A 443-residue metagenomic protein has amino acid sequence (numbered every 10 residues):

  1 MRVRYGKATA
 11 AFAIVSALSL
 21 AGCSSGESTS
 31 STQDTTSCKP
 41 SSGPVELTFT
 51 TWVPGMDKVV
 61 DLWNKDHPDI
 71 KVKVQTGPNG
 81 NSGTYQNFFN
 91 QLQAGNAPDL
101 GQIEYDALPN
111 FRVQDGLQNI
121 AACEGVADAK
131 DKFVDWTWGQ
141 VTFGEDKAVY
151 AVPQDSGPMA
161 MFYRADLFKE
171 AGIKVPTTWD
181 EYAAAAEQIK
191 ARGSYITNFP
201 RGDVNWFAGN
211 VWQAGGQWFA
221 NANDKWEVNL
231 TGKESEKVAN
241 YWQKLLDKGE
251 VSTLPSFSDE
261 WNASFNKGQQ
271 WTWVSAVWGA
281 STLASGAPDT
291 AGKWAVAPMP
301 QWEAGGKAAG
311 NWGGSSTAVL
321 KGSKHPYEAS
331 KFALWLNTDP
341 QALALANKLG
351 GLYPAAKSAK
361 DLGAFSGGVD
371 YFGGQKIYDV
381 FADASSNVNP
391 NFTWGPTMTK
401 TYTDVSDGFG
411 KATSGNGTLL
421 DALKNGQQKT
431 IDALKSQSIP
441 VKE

Functional and structural regions predicted by a protein language model:
K39, Q118-D135, Q217-K237, S285-D289 (+4 more regions): Short, solvent-exposed loop/beta-turn-alpha elements that line the ligand-binding surface or hinge of extracytoplasmic
L62-D135, E170-T177, S264, G268-T272 (+1 more regions): Extracytoplasmic "Venus flytrap"/periplasmic binding protein-like
N90, P98-D99, A127-D166, I196 (+2 more regions): A structural signal for short loop-to-beta-strand junctions that line the ligand-binding cleft of periplasmic/secreted
D106-P158, N210-V211, A295-A297, K442: Hinge/lid segment of periplasmic solute-binding proteins
D115, W278-A291, W302-D404, Q437 (+1 more regions): C-terminal lobe and pocket-closing loops of periplasmic/extracytoplasmic Venus-flytrap solute-binding proteins
D146-Q154, M159, D180-V228, E234 (+1 more regions): Extracytoplasmic/periplasmic solute-binding protein
K169, D247, A384-E443: Conserved C-terminal helix/tail region of periplasmic/extracytoplasmic solute-binding proteins
A186, K225-P255, M299: Glycine-centered hinge/linker elements that transmit conformational signals in sensory and ligand-binding systems
